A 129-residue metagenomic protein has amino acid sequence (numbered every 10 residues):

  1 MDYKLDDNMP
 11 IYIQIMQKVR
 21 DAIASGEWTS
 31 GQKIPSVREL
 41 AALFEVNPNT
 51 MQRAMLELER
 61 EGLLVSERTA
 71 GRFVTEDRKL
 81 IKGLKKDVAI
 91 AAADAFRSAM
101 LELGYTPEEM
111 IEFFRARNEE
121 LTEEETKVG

Functional and structural regions predicted by a protein language model:
M1-K33, E39, D87-G129: Extreme N-terminal segment that seeds HTH/winged-HTH DNA-binding domains in transcriptional regulators
E27-W28, E57, G62-L63: Short hinge/loop at the helix->beta-strand junction immediately C-terminal to the helix-turn-helix recognition helix
K33-F44, L58: A short alpha-helical element within helix-turn-helix/winged-helix DNA-binding domains across DNA-binding proteins
I34, S66-K79: Short, Lys/Arg-rich nucleic-acid/phosphate-binding segment
L43, R60-L63, L103, E120: Residue cluster at the C-terminal edge of the helix-turn-helix DNA-binding motif
L80-L84: Short, charged/polar, Gly/Pro-enriched secondary-structure boundary elements
